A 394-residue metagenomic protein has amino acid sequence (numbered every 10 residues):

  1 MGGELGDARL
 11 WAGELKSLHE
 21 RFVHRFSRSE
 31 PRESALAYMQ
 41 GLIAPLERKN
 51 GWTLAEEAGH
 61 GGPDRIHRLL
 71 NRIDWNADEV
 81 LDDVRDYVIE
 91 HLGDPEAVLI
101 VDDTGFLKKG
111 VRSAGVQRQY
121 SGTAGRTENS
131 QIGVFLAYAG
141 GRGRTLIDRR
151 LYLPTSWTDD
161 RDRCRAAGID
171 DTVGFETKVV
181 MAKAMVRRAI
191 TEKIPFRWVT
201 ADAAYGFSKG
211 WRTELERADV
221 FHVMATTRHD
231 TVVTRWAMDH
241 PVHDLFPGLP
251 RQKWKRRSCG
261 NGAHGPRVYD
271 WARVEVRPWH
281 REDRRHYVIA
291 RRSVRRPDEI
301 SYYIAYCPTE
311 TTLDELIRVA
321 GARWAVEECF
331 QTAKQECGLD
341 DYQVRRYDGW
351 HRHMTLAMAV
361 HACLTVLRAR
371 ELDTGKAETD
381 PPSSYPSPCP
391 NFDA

Functional and structural regions predicted by a protein language model:
G2-T200, A204-F221, R228-T231: Conserved, well-structured functional cores that handle cations and Mg-NTP chemistry
K16, G125, G141-A167, D171 (+1 more regions): An anionic, glycine-rich sequence signature occurring as long contiguous blocks
H24, R28-P31, R48, P195 (+3 more regions): Intrinsically disordered or highly flexible coil/loop and linker segments, enriched in small and charged/polar residues
V101, G105, Y205, T311-V344: Short amphipathic alpha-helical "interface-anchor" segments enriched in bulky aromatics
I132, E299, A325, R352-M358: Catalytic-loop motifs flanking and including active-site residues across diverse enzymes
S208, T234-R235, H353: Short Asp/Glu-rich motifs
T332, C337-A394: Basic, amphipathic alpha-helical segments enriched in Lys/Arg and hydrophobic/aromatic residues
